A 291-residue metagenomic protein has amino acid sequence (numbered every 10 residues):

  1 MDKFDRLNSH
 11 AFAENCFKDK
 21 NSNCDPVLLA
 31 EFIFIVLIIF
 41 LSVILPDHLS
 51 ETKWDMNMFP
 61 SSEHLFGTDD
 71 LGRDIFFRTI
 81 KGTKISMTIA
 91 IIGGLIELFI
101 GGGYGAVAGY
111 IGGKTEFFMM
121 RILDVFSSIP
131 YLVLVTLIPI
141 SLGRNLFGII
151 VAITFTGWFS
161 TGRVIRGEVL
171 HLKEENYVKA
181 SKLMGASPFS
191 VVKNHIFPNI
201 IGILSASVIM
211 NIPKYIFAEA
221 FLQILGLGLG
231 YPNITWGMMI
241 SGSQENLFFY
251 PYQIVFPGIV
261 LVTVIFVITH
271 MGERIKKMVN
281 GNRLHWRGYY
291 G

Functional and structural regions predicted by a protein language model:
M1-I33, H270-G291: Transmembrane alpha-helical segments of polytopic membrane transport and secretion proteins
A13-S22, E51-G93, M238, G242-G258: Periplasmic/extracellular loop-to-transmembrane helix junction in inner-membrane transport proteins
F32-L71, L227-N233: Hydrophobic alpha-helical transmembrane segments of membrane transport/permease proteins and related membrane-embedded
S42-D47, A90-D124, T136: Transmembrane-helix boundary motif in ABC transporter permease subunits
L65, D69, I75, G109-T115 (+1 more regions): Generic hydrophobic transmembrane alpha-helix motif, especially the helices
G94-L95, G102, A106, G113 (+2 more regions): Membrane-cytosol interface at the C-terminal ends of specific transmembrane alpha-helices in multi-pass membrane
T136-L137, S141, N145-I150, T154 (+1 more regions): Non-cytoplasmic
F155-T156, G202, A206-I212, P251-G291: C-terminal transmembrane helix and the adjacent membrane-cytosol boundary/short C-terminal tail of inner/organellar
